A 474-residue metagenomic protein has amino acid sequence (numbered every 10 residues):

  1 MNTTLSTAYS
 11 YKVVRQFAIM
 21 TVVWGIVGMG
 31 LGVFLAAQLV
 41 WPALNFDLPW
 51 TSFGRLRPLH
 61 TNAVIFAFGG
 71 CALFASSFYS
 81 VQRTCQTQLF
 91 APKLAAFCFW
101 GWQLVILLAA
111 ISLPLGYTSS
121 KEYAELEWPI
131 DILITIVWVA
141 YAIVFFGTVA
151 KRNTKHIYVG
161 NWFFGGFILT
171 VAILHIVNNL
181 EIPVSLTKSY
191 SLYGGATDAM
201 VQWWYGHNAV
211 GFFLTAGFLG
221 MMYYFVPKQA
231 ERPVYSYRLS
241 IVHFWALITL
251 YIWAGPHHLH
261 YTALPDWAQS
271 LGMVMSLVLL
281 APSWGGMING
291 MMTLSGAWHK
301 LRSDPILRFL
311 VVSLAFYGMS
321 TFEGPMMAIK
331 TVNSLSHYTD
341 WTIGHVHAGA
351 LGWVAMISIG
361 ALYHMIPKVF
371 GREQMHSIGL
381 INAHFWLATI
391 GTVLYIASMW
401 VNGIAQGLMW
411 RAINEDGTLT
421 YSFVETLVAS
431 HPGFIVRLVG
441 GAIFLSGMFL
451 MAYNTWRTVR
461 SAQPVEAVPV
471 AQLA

Functional and structural regions predicted by a protein language model:
M1-T4, L427-S430: Short, charged/polar, low-complexity loop and linker segments that flank or interrupt alpha-helical bundles
N2-Q16: Cytosolic juxtamembrane amphipathic/interface segments immediately preceding and feeding into a transmembrane helix
R15-F46, W50-Y117, W128-V149, N161-L186 (+7 more regions): Hydrophobic cores of alpha-helical transmembrane segments in multi-pass integral membrane proteins
S189-G194: Surface-exposed loop and adjacent secondary-structure segments within mature catalytic domains
T197-M200: Membrane-helix and juxtamembrane interface regions of eukaryotic multi-pass membrane proteins
L301-S303, L307: Long, amphipathic alpha-helical stalk/connector segments used for oligomerization, subunit docking, or mechanical
Q463-A474: Short, highly charged, low-complexity non-transmembrane loops/tails of multi-pass membrane proteins
